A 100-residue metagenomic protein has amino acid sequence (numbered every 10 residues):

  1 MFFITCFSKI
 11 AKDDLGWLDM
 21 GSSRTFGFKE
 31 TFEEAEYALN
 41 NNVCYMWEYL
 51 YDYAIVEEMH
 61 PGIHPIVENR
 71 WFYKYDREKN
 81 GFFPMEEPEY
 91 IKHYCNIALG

Functional and structural regions predicted by a protein language model:
M1-T25, Y51-D52: Short aromatic-glycine-(Arg/Gly/Cys) micro-motifs in beta-strand/loop hairpins
K9, F32, M59-G62: Generic structural motif
F26-F32: Conserved aromatic
E34-L39: Short amphipathic alpha-helices within nucleic acid-binding modules
N41-G100: Short, mixed-charge low-complexity intrinsically disordered segments
